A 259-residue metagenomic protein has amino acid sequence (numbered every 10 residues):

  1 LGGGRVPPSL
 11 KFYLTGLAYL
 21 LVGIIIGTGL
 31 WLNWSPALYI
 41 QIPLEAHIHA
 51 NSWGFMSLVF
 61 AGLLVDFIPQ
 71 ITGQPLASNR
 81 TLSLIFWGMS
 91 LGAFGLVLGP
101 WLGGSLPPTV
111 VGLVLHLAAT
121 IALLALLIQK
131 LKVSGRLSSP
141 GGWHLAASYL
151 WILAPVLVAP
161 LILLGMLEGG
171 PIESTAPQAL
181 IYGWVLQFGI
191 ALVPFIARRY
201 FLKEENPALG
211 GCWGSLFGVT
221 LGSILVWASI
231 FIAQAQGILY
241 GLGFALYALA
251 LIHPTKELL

Functional and structural regions predicted by a protein language model:
L1-L259: Hydrophobic alpha-helical transmembrane segments of multi-pass integral membrane proteins
